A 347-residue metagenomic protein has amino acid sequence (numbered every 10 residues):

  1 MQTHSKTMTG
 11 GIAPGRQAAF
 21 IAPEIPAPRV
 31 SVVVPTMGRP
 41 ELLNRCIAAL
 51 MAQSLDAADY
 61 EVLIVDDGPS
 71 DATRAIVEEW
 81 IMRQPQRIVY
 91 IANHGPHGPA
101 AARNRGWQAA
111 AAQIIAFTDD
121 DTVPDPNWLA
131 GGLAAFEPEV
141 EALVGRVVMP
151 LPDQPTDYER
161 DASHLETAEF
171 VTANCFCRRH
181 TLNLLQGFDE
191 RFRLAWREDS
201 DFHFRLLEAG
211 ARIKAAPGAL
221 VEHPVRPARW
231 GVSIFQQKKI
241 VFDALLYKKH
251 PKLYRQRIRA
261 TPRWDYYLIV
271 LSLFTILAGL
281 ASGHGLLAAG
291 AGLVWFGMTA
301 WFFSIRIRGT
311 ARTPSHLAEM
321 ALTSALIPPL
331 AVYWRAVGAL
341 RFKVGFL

Functional and structural regions predicted by a protein language model:
M1-A52: N-proximal low-complexity "stem/linker" segments adjacent to membrane-targeting elements
P28-S31, E61, D201: Cell-envelope/extracellular polymer assembly enzymes that use nucleotide-activated donors
A48-A92: Acidic donor-binding segment of Leloir-type glycosyltransferases
N93-A110, G131, E169, A173: Glycine-rich, basic loop-to-helix element that forms the pyrophosphate-binding segment of sugar-nucleotide handling
I115: Short aromatic/hydrophobic "clamp" motif used to bind/position activated sugar donors
V123-T156, P224: Conserved donor NDP-sugar-binding/catalytic core segment of glycosyltransferases
L194, S200-R255: Catalytic donor/gating beta->alpha subdomain of glycosyltransferases that bind UDP-sugars
I269-L340: Membrane-embedded multi-pass helical conduit in multi-pass membrane proteins, especially envelope-biosynthetic
